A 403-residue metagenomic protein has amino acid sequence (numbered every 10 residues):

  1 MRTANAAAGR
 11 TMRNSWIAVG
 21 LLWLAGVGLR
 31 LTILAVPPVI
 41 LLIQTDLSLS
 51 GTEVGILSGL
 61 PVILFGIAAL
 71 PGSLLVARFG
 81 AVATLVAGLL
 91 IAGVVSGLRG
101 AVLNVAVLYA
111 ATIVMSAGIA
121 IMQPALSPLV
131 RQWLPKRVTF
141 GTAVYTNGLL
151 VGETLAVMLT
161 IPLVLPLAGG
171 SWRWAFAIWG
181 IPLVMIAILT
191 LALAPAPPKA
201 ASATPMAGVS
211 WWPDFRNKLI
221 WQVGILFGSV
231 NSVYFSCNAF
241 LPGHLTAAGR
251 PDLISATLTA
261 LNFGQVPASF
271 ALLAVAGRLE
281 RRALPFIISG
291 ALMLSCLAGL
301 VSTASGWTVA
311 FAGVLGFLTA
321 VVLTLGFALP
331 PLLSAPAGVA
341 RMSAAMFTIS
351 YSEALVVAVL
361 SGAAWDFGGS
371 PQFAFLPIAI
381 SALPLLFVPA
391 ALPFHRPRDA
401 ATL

Functional and structural regions predicted by a protein language model:
V36-P37, K218-S269: Extracytoplasmic gate region of multi-pass secondary transporters
I67-N104: Conserved MFS/SLC helix-loop-helix module at the cytosolic interface between two early adjacent transmembrane helices
A68-G80, A268-R281, W365: Helix-to-loop junctions at the C-terminal end of transmembrane segments in multipass secondary transporters
A111-G148: Cytoplasmic helix-loop-helix junction between adjacent transmembrane helices in 12-TM secondary transporters
I121-L134, V321-A335: Intracellular juxtamembrane helix-capping segments at the cytosolic ends of symmetry-related transmembrane helices
K136-F140, V144-P195: Helix-loop-helix hairpin linking two adjacent transmembrane segments in secondary transporters
E280-L329: C-terminal transmembrane helical hairpin of 12-TM major facilitator-type secondary transporters
P331-P371, I378: A late C-terminal transmembrane helix in Major Facilitator Superfamily
